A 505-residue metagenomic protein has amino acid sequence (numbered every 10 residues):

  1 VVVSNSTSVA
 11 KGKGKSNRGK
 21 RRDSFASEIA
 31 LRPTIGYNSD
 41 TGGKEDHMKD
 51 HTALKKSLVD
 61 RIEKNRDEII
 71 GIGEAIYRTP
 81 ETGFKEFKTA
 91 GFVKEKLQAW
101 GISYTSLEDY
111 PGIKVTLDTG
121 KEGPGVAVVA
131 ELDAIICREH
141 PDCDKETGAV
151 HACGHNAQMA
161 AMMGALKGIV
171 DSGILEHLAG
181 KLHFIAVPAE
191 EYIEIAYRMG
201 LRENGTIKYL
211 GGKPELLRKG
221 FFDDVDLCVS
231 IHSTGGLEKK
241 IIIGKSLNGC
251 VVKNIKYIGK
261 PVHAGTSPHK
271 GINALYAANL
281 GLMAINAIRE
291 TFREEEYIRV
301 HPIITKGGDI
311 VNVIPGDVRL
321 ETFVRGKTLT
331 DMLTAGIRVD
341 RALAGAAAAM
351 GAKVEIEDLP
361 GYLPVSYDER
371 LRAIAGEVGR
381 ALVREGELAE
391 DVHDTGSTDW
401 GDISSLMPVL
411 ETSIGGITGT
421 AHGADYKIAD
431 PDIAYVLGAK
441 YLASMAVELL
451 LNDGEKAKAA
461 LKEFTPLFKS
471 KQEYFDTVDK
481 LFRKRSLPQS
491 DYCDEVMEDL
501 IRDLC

Functional and structural regions predicted by a protein language model:
V3-N5, V9, S24, E28-N38 (+1 more regions): Short, positively charged and aromatic/hydrophobic N-terminal segments
K49-D50, A99, N279-C505: Metal-dependent amide/peptide-bond hydrolase catalytic core, centered on the "pita-bread" metallohydrolase fold
D50-A152, N156-H183, P188-A189: Acidic/His- and Gly-rich active-site-bordering loop/insert found across diverse amide/peptide-bond hydrolases
K64-D67, F84, K88, F92 (+14 more regions): Conserved active-site and cofactor/substrate-binding residues in soluble primary-metabolism enzymes
I76, V128, H155, F184 (+6 more regions): Divalent metal-coordination and catalytic microenvironments
A127-V129, K253-I258, L410-G415: Non-cysteine beta-strand/loop elements that form the S-adenosyl-L-methionine
H140-V150, N156-A157, S172-H301, G308-V313 (+2 more regions): Histidine/acidic-residue-rich, glycine-tolerant segments that coordinate divalent metal ions
